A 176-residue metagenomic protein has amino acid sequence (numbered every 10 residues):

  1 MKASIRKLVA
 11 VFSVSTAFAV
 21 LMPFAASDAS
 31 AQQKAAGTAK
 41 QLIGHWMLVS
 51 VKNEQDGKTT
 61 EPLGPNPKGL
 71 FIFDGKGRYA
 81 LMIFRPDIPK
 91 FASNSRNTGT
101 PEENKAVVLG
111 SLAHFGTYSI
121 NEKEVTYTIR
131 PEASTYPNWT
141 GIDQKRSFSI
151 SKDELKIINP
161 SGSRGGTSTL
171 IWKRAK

Functional and structural regions predicted by a protein language model:
M1-A17, M22-A25: Bacterial N-terminal signal peptides that target proteins for export
F24-K176: Lipid interaction determinants
